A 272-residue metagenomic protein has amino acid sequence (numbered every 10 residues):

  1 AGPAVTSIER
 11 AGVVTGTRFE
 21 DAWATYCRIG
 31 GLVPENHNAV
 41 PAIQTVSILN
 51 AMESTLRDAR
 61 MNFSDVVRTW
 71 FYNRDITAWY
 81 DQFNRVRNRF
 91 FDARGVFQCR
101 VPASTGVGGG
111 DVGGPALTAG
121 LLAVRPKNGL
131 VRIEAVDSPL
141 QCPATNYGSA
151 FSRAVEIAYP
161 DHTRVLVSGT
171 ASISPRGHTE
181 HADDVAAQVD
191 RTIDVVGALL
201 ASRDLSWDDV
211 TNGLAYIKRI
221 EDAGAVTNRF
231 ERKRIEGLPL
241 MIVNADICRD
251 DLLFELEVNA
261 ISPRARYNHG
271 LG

Functional and structural regions predicted by a protein language model:
A1-G272: N-terminal presequence-like segments and the immediate start of the first folded domain
